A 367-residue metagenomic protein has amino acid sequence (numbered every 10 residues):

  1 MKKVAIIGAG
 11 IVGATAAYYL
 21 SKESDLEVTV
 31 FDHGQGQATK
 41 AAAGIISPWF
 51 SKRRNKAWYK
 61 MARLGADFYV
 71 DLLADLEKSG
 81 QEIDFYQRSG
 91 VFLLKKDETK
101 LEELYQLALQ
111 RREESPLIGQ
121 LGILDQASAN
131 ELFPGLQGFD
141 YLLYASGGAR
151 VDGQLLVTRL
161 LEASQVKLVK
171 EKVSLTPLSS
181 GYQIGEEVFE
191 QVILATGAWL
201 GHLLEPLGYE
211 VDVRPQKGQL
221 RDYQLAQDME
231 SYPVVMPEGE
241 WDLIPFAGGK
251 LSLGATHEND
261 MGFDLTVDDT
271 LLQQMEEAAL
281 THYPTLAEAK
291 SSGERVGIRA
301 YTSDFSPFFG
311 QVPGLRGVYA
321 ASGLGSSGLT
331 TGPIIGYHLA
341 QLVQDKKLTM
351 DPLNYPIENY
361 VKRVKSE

Functional and structural regions predicted by a protein language model:
K2-V28: N-terminal Rossmann-like FAD-binding beta1-loop-alpha1 element of flavoenzymes
A5-I7, V188-W199, G336: Short hydrophobic core segments
T15-K22, H33, G44, D84-F85 (+1 more regions): Active-site substrate-recognition segment that forms the wall of the catalytic cavity or substrate channel
I45-S128, A278: Dinucleotide-binding Rossmann-like beta1-alpha1 core, especially the glycine-rich loop that anchors the ADP
K60-L64, K96-L101, L143-R159, T266-T270 (+1 more regions): Short beta-strand to alpha-helix junction loop
E82-K95, Q110-R111, L117-R159, T256-D260 (+2 more regions): Helix-loop-beta segment of a Rossmann-like dinucleotide-binding subdomain
A149, K167-Q183: A conserved short coil-to-beta-strand element within the FAD-binding core of flavoproteins
A289-E367: C-terminal catalytic lobe of FAD-dependent flavoproteins
